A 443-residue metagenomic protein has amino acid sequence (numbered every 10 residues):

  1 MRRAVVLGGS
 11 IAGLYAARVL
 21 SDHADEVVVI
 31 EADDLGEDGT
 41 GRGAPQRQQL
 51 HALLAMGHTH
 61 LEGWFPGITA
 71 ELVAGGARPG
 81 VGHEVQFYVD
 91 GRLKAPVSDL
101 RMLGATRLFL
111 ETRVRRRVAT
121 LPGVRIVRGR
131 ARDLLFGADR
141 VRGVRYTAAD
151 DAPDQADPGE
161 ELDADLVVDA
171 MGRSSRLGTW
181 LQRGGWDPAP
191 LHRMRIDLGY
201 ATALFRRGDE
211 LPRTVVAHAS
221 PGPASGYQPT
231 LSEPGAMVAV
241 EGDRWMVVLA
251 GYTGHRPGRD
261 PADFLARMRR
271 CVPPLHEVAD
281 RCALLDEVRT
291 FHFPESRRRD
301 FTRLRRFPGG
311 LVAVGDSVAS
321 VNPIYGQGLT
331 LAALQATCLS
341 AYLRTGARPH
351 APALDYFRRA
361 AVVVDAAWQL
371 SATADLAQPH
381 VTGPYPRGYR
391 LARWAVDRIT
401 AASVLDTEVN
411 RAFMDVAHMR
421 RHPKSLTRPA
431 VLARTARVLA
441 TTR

Functional and structural regions predicted by a protein language model:
R2-D33: N-terminal Rossmann-like FAD-binding beta1-loop-alpha1 element of flavoenzymes
V19, D38-Q86: N-terminal FAD cofactor-binding segment of flavoenzymes
V29-I30, V167, V314: Generic enzyme active-site microenvironment
A52-L53, V97-R116, R176, G258-R259: Short beta-strand to alpha-helix junction loop
Y88-R107, G143, A250-Y252: Helix-loop-beta segment of a Rossmann-like dinucleotide-binding subdomain
G104, H255-V363: FAD/FMN-dependent oxidoreductases across multiple families
T120-R270: Predominantly flavin-linked oxidoreductase catalytic cores and closely associated redox partners
S340-R443: C-terminal helical "tail/cap" subdomain of flavin- and related membrane-associated enzymes
